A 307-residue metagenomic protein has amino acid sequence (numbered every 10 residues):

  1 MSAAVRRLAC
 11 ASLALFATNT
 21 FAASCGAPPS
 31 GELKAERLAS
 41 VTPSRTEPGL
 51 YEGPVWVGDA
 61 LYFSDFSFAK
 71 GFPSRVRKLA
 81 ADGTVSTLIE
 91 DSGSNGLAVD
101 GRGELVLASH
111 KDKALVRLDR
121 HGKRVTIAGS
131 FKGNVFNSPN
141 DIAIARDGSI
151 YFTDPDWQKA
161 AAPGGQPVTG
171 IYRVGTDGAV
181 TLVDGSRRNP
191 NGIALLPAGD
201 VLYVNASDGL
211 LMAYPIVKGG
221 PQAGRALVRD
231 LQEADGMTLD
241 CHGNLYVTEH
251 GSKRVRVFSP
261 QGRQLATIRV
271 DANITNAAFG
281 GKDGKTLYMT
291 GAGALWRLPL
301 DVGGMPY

Functional and structural regions predicted by a protein language model:
M1-A9: Bacterial N-terminal signal peptides that target proteins for export
R6, F21-A22: Secretory pathway export signals and precursors
A9-N19: Bacterial N-terminal signal peptides
A22-Y307: Sequence-structural signature of mature extracellular/luminal beta-sheet repeat domains, prominently beta-propellers
